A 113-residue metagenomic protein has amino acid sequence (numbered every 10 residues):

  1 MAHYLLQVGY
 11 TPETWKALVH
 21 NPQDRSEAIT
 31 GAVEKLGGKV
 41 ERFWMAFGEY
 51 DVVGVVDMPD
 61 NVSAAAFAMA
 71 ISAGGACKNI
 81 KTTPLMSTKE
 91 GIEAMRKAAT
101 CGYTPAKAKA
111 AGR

Functional and structural regions predicted by a protein language model:
M1-R113: A compositional/biophysical signature of low hydrophobicity enriched in polar/charged and small residues
